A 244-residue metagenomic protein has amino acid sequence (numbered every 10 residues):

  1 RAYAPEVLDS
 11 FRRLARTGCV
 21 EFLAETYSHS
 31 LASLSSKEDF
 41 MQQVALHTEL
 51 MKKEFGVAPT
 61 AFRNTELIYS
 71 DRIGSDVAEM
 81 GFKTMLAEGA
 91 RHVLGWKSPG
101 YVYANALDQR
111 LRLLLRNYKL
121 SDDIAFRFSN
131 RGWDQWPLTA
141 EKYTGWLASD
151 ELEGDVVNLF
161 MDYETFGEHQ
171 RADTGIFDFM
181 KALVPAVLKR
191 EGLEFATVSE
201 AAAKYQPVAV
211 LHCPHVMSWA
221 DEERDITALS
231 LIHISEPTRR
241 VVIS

Functional and structural regions predicted by a protein language model:
A2-T60, S70-R72, E79: Well-ordered mid-protein domain cores that form the structural environment of catalytic cofactors
P5-V7, D39-M41, D76-K83, N130-R131 (+2 more regions): Short secondary-structure boundary/capping segments
E6-A24, V57, A78-S98, Y103-R112: Acidic, His- and aromatic-enriched active-site or binding-groove loops in soluble protein domains that engage sugars
E25, F62, L114, L159 (+1 more regions): Conserved, mostly hydrophobic/aromatic
S30-K53, D108, L115-L152, A172-D173 (+1 more regions): Alpha-helical scaffold elements lining the catalytic groove of polysaccharide deacetylases
A45-Y101, F166-L183: Catalytic domains of cell-wall/extracellular-matrix polysaccharide-remodeling enzymes, centered on de-N-acetylation
W96-Y101, E141-L231: C-terminal domain-boundary segment and adjacent tail
I232-I243: Single conserved hydrophobic/aromatic residue that forms the stacking wall/gate of nucleotide- or nucleobase-binding
